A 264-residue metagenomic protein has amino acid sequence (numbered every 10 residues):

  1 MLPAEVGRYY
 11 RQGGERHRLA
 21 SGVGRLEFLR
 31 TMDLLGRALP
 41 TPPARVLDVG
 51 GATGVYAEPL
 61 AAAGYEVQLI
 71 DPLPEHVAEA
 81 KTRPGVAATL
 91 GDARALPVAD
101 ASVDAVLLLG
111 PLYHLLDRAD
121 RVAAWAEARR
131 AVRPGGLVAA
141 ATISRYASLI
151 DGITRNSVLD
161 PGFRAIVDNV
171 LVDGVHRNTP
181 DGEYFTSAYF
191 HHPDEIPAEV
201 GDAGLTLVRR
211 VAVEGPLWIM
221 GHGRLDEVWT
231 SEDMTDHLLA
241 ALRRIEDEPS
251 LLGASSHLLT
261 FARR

Functional and structural regions predicted by a protein language model:
M1-P42, V55, P59, E79: Conserved class I S-adenosyl-L-methionine
P42-G50: Conserved class I S-adenosyl-L-methionine
G54-A95: Class I SAM-dependent methyltransferase SAM/SAH-binding core
R94-V106: A short acidic, Gly/Pro-enriched loop at the edge of an enzyme's catalytic core that lines a small-molecule cofactor
L115, P180-D194: Acceptor-substrate binding/catalytic loop of class I
V122-L137: A short glycine-rich, Lys/Arg-flanked "PGG" loop and its adjoining helix->strand segment in the class I
L137-V170: Conserved class I S-adenosyl-L-methionine
E199, A203-R264: C-terminal lobe and adjacent flexible extensions of AdoMet/dcAdoMet transferase-like proteins
